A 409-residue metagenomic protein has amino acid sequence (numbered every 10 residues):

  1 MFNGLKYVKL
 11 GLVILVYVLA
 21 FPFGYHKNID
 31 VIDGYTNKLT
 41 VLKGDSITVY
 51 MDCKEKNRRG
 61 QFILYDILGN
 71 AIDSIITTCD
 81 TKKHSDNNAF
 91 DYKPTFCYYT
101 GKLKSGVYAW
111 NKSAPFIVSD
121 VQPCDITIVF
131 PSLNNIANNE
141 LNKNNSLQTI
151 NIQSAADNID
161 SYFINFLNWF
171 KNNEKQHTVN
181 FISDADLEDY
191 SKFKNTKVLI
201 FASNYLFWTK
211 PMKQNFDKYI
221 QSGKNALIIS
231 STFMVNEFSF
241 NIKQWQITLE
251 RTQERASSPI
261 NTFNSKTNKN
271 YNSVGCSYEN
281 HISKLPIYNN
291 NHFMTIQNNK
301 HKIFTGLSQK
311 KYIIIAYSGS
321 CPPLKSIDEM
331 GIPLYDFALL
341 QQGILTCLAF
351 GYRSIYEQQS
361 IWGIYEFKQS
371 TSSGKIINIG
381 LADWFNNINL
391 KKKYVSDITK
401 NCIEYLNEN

Functional and structural regions predicted by a protein language model:
L15-I29: Bacterial Sec-dependent signal peptides at the C-terminal "C-region" and cleavage site
N28-V31, T36-S46, S105-S154, N173 (+2 more regions): Extracellular ligand-binding/catalytic regions of CAZymes and related secreted enzymes and adhesion modules
T40-K43, T48-Y50, K83-A114: Ligand-binding face of N-terminal immunoglobulin V-set domains in extracellular IgSF glycoproteins
V49, Y65-I72: Metallocofactor- and cofactor-centric catalytic cores in central/energy metabolism, strongly enriched
K56-I67, A114-N195: Aromatic-Pro/Gly-enriched surface loop or interdomain linker that acts as a lid/target-recognition segment
I72-N87: Solvent-exposed serine/threonine-rich low-complexity stretches and specific carbohydrate-binding patches
D86-A89, F96-Y98, D157-I242, F385-I388: Helical hinge/lid and interdomain linker segments adjacent to catalytic or ligand-binding clefts that mediate domain
K210-S308: A glycine-rich, often tryptophan-bearing local segment used as a flexible ligand/cofactor-contacting loop or short
